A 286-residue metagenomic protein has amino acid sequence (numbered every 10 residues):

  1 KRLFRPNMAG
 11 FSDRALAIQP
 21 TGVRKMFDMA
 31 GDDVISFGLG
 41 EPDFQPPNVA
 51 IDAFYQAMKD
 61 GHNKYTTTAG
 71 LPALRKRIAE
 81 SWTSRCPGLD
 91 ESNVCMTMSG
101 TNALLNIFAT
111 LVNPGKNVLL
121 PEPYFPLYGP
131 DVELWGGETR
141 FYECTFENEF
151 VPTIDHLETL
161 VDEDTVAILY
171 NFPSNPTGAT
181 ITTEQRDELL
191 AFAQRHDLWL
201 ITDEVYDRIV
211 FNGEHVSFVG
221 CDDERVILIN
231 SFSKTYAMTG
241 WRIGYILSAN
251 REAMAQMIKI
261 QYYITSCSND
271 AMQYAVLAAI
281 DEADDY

Functional and structural regions predicted by a protein language model:
K1-N7: Short, Lys/Arg-enriched N-terminal segments with co-localized hydrophobic residues within the first ~10-30 amino acids
G10-R14, N148, T177-A179, S233 (+1 more regions): Glycine-rich "substrate-gating" loop/helix at the edge of Rossmann-like oxidoreductase active sites
D13-S99, N106, A279-E282: N-terminal small-domain helix-loop-helix segment of the aminotransferase-like
V23-R24, P47-D52, L74-K76, R186 (+4 more regions): A general structural signal for well-ordered alpha-helical segments in protein cores
H62-A191, R208-I209, G213-D222, I227: Conserved core of the PLP fold type I
D222-Y286: Conserved core segment of the aminotransferase class I/II
